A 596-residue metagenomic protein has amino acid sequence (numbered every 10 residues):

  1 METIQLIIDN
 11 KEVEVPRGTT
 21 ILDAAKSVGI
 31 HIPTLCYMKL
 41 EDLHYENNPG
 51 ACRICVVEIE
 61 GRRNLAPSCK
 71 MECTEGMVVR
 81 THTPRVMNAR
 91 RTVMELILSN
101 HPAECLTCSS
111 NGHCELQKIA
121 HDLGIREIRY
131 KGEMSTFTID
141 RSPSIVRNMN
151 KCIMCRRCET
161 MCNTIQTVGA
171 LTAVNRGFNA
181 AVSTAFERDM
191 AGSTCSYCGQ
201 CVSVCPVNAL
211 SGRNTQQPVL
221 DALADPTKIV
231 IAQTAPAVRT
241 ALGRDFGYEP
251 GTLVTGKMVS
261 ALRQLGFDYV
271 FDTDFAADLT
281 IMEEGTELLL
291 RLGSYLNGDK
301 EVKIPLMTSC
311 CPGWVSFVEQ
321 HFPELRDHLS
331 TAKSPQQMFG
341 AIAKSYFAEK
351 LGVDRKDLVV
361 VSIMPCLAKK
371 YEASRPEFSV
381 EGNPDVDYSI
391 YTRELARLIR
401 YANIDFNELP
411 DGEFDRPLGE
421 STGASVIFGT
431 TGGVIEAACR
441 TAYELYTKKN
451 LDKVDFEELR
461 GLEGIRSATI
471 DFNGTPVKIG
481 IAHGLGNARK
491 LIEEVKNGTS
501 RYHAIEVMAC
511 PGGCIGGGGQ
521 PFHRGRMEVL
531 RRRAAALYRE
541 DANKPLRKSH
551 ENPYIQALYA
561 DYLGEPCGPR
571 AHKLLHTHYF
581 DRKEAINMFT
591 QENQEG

Functional and structural regions predicted by a protein language model:
M1-K11: Eukaryote-biased recognition of intrinsically disordered, low-complexity regulatory segments
M1-T3, F137-I139, N179-A181, P236-T240: A short alpha-helix capping/helix-coil boundary motif
I4-Q5, R17-R90, L98, R213-G596: Iron-sulfur-associated redox domains of electron-transfer enzymes in respiratory and anaerobic energy metabolism
D9-K11, A185-E187, A237: Short strand-loop junctions, especially beta-strand C-caps/beta-turns that link beta-sheets to coils or alpha-helices
R53-Y197, S203, L210-D225, I229: Fe-S ferredoxin-like electron-transfer domains and their immediately adjacent linker/connector regions across
